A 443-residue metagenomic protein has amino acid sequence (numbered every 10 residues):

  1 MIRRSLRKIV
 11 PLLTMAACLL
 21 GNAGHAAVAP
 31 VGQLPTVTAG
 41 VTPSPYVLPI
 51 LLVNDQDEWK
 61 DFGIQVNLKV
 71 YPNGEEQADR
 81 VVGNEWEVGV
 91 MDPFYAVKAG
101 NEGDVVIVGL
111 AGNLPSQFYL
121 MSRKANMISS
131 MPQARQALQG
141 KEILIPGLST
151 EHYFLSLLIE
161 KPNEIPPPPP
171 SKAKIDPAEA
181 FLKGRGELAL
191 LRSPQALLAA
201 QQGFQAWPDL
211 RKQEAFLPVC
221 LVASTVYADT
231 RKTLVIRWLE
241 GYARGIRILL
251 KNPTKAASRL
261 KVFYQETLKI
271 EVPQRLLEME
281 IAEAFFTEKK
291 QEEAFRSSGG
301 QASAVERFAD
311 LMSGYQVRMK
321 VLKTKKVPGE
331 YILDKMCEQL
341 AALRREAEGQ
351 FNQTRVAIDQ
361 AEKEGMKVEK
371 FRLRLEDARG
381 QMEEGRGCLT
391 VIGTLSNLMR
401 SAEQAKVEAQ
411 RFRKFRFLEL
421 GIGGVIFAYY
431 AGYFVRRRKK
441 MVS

Functional and structural regions predicted by a protein language model:
M1-S5: N-terminal secretory signal peptides that target proteins for export/translocation
V10-G21: Bacterial N-terminal signal peptides
V28-A173, A180-S193, F204-L210, E214-A215: Short, glycine-/small- and polar/acidic-enriched structural segments that line small-molecule recognition paths
N54, D61, E76, R80 (+15 more regions): Extracytoplasmic/secreted proteins, especially bacterial periplasmic and envelope-associated proteins
P167-K269: Pocket-lining segment of extracytoplasmic ligand-binding domains
R231-V321: Secondary-structure end/capping motifs
E306-E346, I392, S396-Q404: Conserved C-terminal helix/tail region of periplasmic/extracytoplasmic solute-binding proteins
Q339-S443: Long, charged/polar, soluble alpha-helical segments
